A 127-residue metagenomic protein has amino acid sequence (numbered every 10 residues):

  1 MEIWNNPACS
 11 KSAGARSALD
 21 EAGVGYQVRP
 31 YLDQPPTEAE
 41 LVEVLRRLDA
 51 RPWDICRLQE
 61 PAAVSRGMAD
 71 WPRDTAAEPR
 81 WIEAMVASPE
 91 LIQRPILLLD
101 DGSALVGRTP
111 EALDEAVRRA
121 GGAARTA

Functional and structural regions predicted by a protein language model:
M1-A22, Y26-Q34: Local sequence-structure signature of Cys/Sec-based thiol-disulfide redox active-site neighborhoods
Y31-A127: Thiol/selenol-based redox catalytic cores and closely related redox-interacting motifs
